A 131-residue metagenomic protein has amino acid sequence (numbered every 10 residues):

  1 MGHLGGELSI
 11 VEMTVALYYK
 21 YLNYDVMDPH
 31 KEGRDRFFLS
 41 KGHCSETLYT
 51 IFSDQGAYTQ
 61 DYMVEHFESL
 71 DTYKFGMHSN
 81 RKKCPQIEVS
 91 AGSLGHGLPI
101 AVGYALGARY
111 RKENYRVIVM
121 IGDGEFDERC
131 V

Functional and structural regions predicted by a protein language model:
H3: Globin-like tetrapyrrole-binding proteins
E7-V131: Cofactor-binding active-site loop characterized by glycine-rich and histidine/acidic residues
